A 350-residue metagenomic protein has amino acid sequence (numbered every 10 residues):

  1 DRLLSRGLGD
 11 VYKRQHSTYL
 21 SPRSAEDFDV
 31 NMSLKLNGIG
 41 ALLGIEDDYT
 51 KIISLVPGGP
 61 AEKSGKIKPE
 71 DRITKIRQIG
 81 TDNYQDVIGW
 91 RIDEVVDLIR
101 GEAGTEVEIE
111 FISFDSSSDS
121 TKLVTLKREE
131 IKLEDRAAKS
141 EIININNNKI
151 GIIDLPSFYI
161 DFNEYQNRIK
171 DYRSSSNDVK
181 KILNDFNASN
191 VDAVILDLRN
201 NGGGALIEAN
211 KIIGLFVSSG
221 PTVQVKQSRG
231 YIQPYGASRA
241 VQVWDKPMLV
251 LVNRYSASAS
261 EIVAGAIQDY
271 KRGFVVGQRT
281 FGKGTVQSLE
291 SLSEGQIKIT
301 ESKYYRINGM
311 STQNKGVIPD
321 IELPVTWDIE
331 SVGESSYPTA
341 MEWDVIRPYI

Functional and structural regions predicted by a protein language model:
D1-L8, Y12: Single conserved hydrophobic/aromatic residue that forms the stacking wall/gate of nucleotide- or nucleobase-binding
R2, F162-Y172, T326-G333: Low-complexity, polar-biased intrinsically disordered regions enriched in Pro/Ser/Thr/Gly
R6, T312-I350: Conserved functional hotspot residues or short segments at active or partner-binding sites across diverse domains
H16: Carboxylate/His-rich catalytic cores and anion/metal-binding grooves
L20-S24, V30-L36, L42-V56, P60-K63 (+3 more regions): Cleft-lining beta-strand/loop regions that shape enzyme active-site pockets
N37, S120-K122, K149, K298 (+2 more regions): A generic structural signal for well-ordered coil/turn residues at beta-strand boundaries that shape enzyme active-site
A240-W244, I297, D344-I350: A general structural signal for short secondary-structure boundary/capping elements
S256-S258, G295, I299, K303-T312 (+1 more regions): Metal-dependent DNA phosphodiester-chemistry modules and their immediately adjacent helices/loops in DNA-processing
